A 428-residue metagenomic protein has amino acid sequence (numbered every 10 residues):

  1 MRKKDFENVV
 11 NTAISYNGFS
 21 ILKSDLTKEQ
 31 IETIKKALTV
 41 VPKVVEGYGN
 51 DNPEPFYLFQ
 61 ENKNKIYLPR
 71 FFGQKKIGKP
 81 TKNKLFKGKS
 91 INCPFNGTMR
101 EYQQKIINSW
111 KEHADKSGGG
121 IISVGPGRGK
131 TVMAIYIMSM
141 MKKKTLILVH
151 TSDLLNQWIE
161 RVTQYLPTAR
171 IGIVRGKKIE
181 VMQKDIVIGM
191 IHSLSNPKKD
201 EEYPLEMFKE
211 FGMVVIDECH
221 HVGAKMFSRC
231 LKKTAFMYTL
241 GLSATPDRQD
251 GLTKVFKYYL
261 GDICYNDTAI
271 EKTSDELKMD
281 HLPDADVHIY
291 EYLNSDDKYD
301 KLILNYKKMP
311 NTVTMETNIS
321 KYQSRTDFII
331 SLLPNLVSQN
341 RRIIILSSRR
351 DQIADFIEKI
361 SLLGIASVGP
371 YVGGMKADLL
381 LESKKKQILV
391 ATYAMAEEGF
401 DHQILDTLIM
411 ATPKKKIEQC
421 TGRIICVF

Functional and structural regions predicted by a protein language model:
T81-S123: Conserved pre-motif I regulatory segment
K116-M138, L146: Walker A/P-loop
M138, N305-S348, D355-K359: Conserved interdomain hinge at the start of the Helicase C-terminal
T151-D153, G172-V181, M190-N196, S347-D351 (+2 more regions): Conserved helicase motor
D153-K178, K359-A366: Conserved helix-turn-beta segment of the N-terminal RecA-like "Helicase ATP-binding" lobe in SF1/SF2 helicases
G176-M213, A224-R229: Conserved helix/coil segment N-terminal to the catalytic DExD/H
G212-M213, H220-H288: Post-DEXD/H (motif II) to motif III coupling segment of the RecA-like Helicase ATP-binding lobe
G369, G373-F428: Conserved RecA-like P-loop NTPase helicase motor core
